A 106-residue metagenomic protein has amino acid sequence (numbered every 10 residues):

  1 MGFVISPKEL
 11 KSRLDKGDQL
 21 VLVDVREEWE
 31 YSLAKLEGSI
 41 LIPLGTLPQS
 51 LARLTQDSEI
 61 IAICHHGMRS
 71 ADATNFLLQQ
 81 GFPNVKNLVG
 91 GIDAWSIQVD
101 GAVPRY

Functional and structural regions predicted by a protein language model:
M1-V21, E28-E59, M68-Y106: Rhodanese-like catalytic fold shared by cysteine-dependent sulfurtransferases and DSP/PTP-type phosphatases
I63: Short, surface-exposed ligand- or partner-binding patches at beta-edge/loop junctions that are enriched in aromatics
